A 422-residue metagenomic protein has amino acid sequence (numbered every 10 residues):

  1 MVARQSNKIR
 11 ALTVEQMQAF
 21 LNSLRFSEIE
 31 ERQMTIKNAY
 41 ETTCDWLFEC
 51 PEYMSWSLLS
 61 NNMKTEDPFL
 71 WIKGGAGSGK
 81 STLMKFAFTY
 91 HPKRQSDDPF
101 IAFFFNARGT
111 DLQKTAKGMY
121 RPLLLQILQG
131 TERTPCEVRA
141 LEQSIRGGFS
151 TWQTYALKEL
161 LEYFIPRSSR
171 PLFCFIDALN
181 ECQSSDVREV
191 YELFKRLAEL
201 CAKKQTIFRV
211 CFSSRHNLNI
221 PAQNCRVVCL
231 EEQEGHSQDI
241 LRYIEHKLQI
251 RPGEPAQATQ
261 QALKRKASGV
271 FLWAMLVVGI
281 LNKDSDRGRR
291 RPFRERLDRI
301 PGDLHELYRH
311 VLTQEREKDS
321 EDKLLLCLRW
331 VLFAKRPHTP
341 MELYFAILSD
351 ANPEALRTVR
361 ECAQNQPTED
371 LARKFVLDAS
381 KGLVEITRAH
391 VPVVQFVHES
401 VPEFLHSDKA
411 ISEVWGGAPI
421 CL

Functional and structural regions predicted by a protein language model:
M1-L422: Conserved NB-ARC/NACHT P-loop NTPase core of NLR-like innate immune receptors
